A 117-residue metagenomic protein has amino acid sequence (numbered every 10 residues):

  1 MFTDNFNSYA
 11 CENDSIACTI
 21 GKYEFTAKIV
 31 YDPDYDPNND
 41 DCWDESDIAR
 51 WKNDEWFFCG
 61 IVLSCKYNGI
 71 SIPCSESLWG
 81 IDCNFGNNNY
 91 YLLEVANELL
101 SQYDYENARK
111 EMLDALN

Functional and structural regions predicted by a protein language model:
M1-N117: Acidic interaction surfaces
